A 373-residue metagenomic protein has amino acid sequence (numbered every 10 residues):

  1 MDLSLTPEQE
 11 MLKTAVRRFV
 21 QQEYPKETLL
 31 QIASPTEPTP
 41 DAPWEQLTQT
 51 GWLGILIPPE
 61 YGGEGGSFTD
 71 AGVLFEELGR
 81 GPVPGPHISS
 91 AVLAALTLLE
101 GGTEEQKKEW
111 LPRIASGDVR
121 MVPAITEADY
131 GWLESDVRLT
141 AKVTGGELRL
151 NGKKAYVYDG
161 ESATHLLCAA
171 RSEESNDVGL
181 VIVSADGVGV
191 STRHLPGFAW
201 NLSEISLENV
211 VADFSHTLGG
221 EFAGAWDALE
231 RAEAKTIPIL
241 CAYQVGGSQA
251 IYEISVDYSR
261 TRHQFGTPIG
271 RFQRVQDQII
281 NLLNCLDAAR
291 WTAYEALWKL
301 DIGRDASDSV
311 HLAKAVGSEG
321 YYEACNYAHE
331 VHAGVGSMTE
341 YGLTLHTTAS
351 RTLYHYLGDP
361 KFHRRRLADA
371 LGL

Functional and structural regions predicted by a protein language model:
M1-P82, G101-Q106, R113, G117-D118 (+2 more regions): Alpha-helical interface subdomain recognition
G51, F75-G79, V183-G187, V210-V211: Short Ser/Thr-interspersed hydrophobic loop/turn segments at strand-loop and sheet-helix junctions that line or gate
G66-F68, L133-S135, D159-A163: Short glycine/proline-enriched turns and hinge-like loops at secondary-structure junctions
G85-E105: N-terminal glycine-rich flavin-associated loop
L99-G102, K142, C168-R171, I182-A185 (+1 more regions): Short beta-strand-to-turn element immediately C-terminal to the catalytic PLP-Schiff-base lysine in fold type I
G117-T126: A short, Trp-centered hydrophobic/proline-enriched beta-strand micro-motif
D136-R138, Y156, S184-G220: Flexible, small-/acidic-enriched active-site or ligand-binding loops
E147, N151-S191: A short core secondary-structure module
